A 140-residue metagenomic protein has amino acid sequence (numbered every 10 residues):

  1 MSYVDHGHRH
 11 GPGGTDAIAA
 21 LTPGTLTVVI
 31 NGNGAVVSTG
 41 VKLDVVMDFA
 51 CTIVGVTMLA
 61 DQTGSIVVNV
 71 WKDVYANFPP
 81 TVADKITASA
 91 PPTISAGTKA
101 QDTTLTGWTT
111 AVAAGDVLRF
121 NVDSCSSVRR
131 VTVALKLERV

Functional and structural regions predicted by a protein language model:
M1-G24: Fibrous stalk/shaft segments of extracellular and virion attachment machinery
H10-G13, T39, L43-V45, T104: Short, functionally important structural connectors and interaction interfaces within domains
L21-A76, S126-V140: Beta-sheet-rich sandwich/jelly-roll-like modules and their strand-loop junctions
L21-P23, G107-G115, S126: Short, surface-exposed loop and linker segments with low hydrophobicity and enrichment for Pro/Ser/Thr
T63-A114: Terminal beta-strand-rich extracellular "head" domains that mediate receptor/glycan or other ligand binding
F120-V122: Conserved structural position at the C-terminal beta-strand of extracellular beta-sandwich adhesion modules
